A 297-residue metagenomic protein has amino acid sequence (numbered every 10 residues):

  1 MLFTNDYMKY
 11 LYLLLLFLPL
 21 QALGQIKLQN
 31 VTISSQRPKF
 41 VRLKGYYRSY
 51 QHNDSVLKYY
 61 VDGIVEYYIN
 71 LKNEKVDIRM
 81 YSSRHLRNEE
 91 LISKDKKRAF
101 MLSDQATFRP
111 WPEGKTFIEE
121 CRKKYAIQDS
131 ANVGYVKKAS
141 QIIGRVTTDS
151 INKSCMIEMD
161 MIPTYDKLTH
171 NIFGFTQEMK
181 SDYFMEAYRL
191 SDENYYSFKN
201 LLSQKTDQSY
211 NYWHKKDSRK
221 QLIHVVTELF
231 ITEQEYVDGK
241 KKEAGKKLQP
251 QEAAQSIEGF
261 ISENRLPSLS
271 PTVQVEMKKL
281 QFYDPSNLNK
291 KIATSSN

Functional and structural regions predicted by a protein language model:
M1-V31: Bacterial Sec-dependent N-terminal signal peptides
I26-N297: Surface-exposed, low-complexity/disordered segments and acidic/polar micro-motifs at processing/linker regions
